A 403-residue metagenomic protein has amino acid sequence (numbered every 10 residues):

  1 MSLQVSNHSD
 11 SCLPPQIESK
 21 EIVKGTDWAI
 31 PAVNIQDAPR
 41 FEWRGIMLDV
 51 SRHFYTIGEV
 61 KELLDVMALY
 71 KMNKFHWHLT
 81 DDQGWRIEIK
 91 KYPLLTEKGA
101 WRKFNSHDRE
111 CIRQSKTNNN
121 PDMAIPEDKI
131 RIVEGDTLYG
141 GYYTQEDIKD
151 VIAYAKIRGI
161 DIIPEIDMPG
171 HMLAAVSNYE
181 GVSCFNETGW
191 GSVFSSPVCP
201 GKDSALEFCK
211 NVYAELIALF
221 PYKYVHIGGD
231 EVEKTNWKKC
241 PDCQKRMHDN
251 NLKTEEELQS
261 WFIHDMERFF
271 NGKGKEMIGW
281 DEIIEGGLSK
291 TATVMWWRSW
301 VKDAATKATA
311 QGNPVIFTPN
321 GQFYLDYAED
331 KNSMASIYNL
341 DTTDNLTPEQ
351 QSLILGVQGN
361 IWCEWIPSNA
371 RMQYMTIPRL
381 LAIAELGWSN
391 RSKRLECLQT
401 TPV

Functional and structural regions predicted by a protein language model:
M1-L206, E215-Y224, D265, F269 (+1 more regions): Feature activates predominantly on carbohydrate-active enzymes
G45, N73-H76, G159-I163, K223-H226 (+4 more regions): Beta-sheet entry/capping signal
S51, T80-G84, D167-H171, D230-V232 (+4 more regions): Active-site beta-loop-alpha junctions enriched in small/polar residues
E59-E62, Y143-D150, S204-N211, E257-D265 (+4 more regions): Generic recognition of stable, solvent-exposed alpha-helical segments in well-folded globular domains
T80-W85, R109-N118, P197-A205, S260-H264 (+4 more regions): Low-complexity, flexible helical/coil segments
M172, T235-K238, L325-A328: Flexible glycine/acidic-rich beta-alpha junction loops that bind and position SAM and/or redox cofactors in anaerobic
A175-A292, R298-N313: Active-site neighborhood of glycoside hydrolase catalytic domains
E276-A292, R298-V403: Flexible, acidic glycine-rich loops studded with aromatic residues
